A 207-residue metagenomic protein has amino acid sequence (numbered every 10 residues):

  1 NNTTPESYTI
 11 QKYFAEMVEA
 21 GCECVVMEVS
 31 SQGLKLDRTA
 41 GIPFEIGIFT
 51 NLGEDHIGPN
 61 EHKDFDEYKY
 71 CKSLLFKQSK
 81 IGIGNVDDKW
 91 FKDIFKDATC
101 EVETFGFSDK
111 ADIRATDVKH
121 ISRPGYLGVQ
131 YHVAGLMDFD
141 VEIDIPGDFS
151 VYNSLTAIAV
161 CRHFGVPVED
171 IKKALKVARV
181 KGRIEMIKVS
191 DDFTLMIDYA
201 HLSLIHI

Functional and structural regions predicted by a protein language model:
N1-V86, W90-E101: Phosphate-binding loop of NTP-binding sites
S7, E61-K69, K80, K96-L204: Adenine nucleotide phosphate-binding catalytic loops in nucleotide-utilizing enzymes
